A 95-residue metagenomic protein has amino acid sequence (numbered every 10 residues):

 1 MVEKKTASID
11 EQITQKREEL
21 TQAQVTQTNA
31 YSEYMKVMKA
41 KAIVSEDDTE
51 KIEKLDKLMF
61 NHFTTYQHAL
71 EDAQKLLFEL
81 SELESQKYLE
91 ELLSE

Functional and structural regions predicted by a protein language model:
M1, Q12-Q15, V37, D47 (+1 more regions): Glycine-centered signal
M1-S32, T64: Short, charge/polar-rich alpha-helical segments
K5, Q12, T49-E50, Q74 (+1 more regions): Intrinsically disordered, low-complexity regions of eukaryotic proteins
S8, Q24, Y31, K41-I43 (+3 more regions): Intrinsic disorder/low-complexity segments
E11-K16, K41, L76, K87: Secondary-structure boundary/capping motif
T26-M59: Extended alpha-helical coiled-coil "stalk/arm" regions that act as elongated linkers or oligomerization scaffolds
T49-E71, L77: Short, charged, amphipathic alpha-helical segments
A69-E95: Long amphipathic alpha-helical coiled-coil segments
